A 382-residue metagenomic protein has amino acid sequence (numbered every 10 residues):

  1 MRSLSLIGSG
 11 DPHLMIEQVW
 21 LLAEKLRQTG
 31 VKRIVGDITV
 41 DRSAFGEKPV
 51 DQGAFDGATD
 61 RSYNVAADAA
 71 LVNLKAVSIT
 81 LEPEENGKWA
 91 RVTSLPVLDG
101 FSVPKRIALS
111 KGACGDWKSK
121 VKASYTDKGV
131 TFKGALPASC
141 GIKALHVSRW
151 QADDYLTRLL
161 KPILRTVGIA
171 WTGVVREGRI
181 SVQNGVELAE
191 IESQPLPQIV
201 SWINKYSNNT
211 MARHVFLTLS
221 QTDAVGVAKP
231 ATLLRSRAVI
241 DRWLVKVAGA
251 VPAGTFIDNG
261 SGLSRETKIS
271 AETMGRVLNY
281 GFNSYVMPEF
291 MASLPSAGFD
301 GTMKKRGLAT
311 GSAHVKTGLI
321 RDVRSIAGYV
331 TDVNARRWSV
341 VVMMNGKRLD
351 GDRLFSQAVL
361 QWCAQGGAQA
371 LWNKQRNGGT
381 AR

Functional and structural regions predicted by a protein language model:
M1-P252, G366-Q369, N373-R382: Conserved serine DD-peptidase/penicillin-binding transpeptidase domain and beta-lactam-recognizing active-site
Y206, F216-R382: Small-residue-rich helix-loop
